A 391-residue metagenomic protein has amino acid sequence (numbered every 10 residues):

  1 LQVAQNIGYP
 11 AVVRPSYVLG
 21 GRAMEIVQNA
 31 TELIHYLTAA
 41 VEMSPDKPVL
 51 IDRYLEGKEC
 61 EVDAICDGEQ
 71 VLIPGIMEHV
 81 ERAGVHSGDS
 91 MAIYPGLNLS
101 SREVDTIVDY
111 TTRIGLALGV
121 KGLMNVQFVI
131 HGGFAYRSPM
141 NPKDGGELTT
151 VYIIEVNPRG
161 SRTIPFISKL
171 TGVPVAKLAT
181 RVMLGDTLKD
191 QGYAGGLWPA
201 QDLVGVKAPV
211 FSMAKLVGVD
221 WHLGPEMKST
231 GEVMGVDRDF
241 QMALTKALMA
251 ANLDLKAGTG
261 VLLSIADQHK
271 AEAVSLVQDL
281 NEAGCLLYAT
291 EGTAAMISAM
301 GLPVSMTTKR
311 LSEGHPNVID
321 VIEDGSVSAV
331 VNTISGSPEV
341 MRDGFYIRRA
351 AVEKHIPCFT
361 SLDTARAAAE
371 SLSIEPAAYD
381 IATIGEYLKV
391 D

Functional and structural regions predicted by a protein language model:
L1, L276-E282, R348, V352: Surface-exposed amphipathic alpha-helices with a cationic face
L1-M24, M300-K309, D363-S371, E375: A conserved helix-loop-beta module that forms one wall/lid of the active-site cleft in ATP-utilizing catalytic domains
I7-P10, L19-R22, I26-A257: ATP-dependent carboxylate activation and anion-phosphoryl transfer catalytic cores that bind Mg-ATP to form
V13, I51, G75, V236 (+5 more regions): General beta-strand structural signal in soluble alpha/beta enzymes
L19, K256-E339: Conserved structured catalytic cores and adjacent interaction surfaces of nucleotide-binding/hydrolyzing enzymes
A23, Y36-L37, G84-H86, F166 (+3 more regions): Short, charged, surface-exposed secondary-structure boundary motifs
K309-R310, H315-D391: Peripheral docking tails and interdomain loops at the edges of cofactor- or intermediate-handling domains
